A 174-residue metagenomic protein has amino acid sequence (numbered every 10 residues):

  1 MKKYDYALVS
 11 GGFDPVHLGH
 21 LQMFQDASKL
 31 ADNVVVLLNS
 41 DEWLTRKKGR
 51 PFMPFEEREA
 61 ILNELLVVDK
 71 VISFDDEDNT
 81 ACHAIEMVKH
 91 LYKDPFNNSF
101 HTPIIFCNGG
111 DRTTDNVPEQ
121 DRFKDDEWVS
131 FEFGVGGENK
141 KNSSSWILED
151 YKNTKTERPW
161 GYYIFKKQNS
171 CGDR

Functional and structural regions predicted by a protein language model:
M1-R174: Nucleotidyltransferase catalytic core that binds NTPs
